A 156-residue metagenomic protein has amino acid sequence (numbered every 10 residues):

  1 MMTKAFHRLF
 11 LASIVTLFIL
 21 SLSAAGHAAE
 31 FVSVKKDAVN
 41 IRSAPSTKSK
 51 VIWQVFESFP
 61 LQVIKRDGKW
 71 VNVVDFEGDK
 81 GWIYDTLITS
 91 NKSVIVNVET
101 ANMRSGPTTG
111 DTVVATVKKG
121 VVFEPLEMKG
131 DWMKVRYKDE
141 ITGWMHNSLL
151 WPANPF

Functional and structural regions predicted by a protein language model:
M1, H27-E30: Absolute protein N-terminus
M1-H7: N-terminal secretory signal peptides that target proteins for export/translocation
F10-S21: Bacterial N-terminal signal peptides
S23-A25: N-terminal signal peptide c-region/cleavage motif recognized by signal peptidases
A29-K36, P45-G68, V74-T108, T112-T116 (+3 more regions): Boundary regions of SH3-family modules and the immediately adjacent low-complexity/disordered segments in eukaryotic
